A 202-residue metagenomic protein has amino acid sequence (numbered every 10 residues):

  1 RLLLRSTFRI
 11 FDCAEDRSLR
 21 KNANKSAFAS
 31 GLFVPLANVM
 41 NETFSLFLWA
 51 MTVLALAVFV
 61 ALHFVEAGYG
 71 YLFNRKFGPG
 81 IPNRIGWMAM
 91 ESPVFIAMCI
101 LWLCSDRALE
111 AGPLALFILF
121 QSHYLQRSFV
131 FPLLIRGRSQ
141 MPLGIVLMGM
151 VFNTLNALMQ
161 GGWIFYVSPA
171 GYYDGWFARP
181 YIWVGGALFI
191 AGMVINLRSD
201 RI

Functional and structural regions predicted by a protein language model:
L2-L4, L19, L32, L36: Leucine-biased recognition of intrinsically disordered, low-complexity hydrophobic segments
T7, E15: Short Gly/Ser/Thr- and charged-rich N-terminal loops/segments that act as flexible capping/hinge elements
F8, F28, L32, L133-L134: Enrichment for repetitive, rod-forming helical segments
A14, A23, A27-A29, V34: Short hydrophobic alpha-helical segments enriched in small aliphatic residues
K21, K25, R75-K76: Context-gated lysine
L36-I202: Membrane-anchoring alpha-helices and their flanking helix-loop junctions
